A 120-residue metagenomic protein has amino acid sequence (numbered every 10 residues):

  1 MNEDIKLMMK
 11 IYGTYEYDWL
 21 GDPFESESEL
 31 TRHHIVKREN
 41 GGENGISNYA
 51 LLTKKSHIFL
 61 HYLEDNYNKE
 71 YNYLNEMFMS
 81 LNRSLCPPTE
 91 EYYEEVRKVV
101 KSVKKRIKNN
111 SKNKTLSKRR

Functional and structural regions predicted by a protein language model:
M1-G21, G41-S47, Y67: Short, charged surface segments at domain edges that flank catalytic/cofactor-binding sites
M1-I5, Y71, Y92-V96, V100: Short amphipathic alpha-helical segments that mediate assembly, nucleic-acid/protein binding, or membrane association
W19-L52: Histidine-centered nuclease catalytic patch
E39, L63-N68, S80-L85: Generic structural signal for hydrophobic core residues of well-folded globular domains
Y49-Y73: Short Cys/His-centered divalent metal-binding micro-motifs
E70-M77, L81, E90-E91: Structured, non-catalytic alpha/beta "coupling" segments that mediate domain-domain communication and provide generic
N82-R120: Secondary-structure boundary/linker elements at domain or insertion junctions
